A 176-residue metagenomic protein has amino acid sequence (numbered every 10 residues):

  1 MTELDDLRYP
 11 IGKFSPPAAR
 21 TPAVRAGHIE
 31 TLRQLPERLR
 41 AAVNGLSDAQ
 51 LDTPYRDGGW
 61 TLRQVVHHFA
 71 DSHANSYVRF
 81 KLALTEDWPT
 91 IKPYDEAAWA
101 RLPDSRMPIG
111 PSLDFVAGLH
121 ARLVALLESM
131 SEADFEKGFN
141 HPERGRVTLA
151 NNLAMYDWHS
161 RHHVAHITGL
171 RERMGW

Functional and structural regions predicted by a protein language model:
M1-I11, S15-P17, D52-A97, L102 (+2 more regions): Short, contiguous alpha-helical
F14-E30: Short, charged, low-complexity loops and linkers
A23-G27, Q64, V78, M107-P111 (+1 more regions): Positions in alpha-helical segments
R25, E30-A42, W99-E136: Acidic/histidine-rich alpha-helical segments that form the ligand environment of transition-metal centers
L32-W60, F80: A glycine-rich, hydrophobic loop/mini-helix early in the fold
S47, L84, E128-S131, R171: A structural signal for long alpha-helical coiled-coils and helix-turn connectors that form the cytosolic signaling
